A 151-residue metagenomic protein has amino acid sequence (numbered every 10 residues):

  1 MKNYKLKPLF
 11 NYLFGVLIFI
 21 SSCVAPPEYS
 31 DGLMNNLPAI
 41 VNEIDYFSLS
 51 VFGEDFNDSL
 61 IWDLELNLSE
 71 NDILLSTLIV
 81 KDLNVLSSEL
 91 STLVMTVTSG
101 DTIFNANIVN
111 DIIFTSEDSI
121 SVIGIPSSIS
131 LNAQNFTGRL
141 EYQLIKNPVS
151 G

Functional and structural regions predicted by a protein language model:
F19-S22: C-terminal motif of bacterial Sec signal peptides marking the signal peptidase cleavage site
V24-P27: Bacterial signal peptide processing site
G32-E54: Post-signal peptide N-terminal segment of mature Sec-exported envelope proteins
I61-E70, N107-I123, L144-K146: Beta-sandwich interaction modules
I73-T77, F136-G151: C-terminal interaction-tip segments
L74-S76, I120-F136: Noncatalytic modules at the cell exterior or secretory-pathway interfaces, chiefly beta-strand-rich lectin/adhesion
L86-N105, L140-N147: Short, surface-exposed beta-strand/strand-loop-strand elements in extracellular ectodomains
